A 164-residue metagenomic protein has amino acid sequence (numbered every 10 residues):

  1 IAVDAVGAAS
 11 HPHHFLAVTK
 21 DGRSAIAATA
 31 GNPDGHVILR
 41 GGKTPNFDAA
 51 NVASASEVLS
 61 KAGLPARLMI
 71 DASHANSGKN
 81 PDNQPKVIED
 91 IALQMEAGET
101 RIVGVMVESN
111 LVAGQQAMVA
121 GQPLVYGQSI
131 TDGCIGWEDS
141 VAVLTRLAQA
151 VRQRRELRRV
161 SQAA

Functional and structural regions predicted by a protein language model:
I1-F47, N51, H74-A75, K79 (+6 more regions): Active-site-facing alpha/beta catalytic cores
V58: Acidic, metal/cofactor-coordinating or nucleic-acid-engaging core segments within structured domains
K61-M69, A97-M106, R154-A164: Flexible, glycine/charged-enriched surface loops at secondary-structure junctions
I70, G136: Conserved, mostly hydrophobic/aromatic
Q116-C134: Acidic, Ser/Thr-rich peripheral helices and adjacent loops at domain boundaries
Q128, W137-A164: A cross-taxonomic marker for long C-terminal extensions/tails that follow the last structured domain
